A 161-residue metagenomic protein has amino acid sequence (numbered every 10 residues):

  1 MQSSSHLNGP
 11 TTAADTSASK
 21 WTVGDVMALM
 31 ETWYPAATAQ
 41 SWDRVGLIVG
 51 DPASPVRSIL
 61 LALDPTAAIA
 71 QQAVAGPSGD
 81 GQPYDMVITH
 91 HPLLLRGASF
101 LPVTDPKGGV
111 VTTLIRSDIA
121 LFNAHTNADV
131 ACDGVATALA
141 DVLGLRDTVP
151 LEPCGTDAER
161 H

Functional and structural regions predicted by a protein language model:
M1-H161: Hydrophobic structural segments
